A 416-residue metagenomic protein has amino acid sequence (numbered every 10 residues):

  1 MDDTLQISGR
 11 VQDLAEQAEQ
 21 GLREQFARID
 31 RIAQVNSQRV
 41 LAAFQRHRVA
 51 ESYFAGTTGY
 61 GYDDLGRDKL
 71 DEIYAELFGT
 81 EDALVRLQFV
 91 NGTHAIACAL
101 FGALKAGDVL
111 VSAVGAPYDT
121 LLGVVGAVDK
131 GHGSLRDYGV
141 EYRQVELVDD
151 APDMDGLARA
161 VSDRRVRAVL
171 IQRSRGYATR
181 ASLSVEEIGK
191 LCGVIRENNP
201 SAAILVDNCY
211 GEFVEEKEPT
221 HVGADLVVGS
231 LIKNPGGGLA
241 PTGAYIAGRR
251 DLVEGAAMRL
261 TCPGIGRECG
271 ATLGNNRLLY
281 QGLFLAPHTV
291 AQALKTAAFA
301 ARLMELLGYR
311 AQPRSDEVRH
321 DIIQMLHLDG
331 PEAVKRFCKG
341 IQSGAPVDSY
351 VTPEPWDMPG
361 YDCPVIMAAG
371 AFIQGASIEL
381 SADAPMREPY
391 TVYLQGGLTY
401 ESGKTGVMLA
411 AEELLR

Functional and structural regions predicted by a protein language model:
T4-F26, D30, V40-R46, A50-Y53 (+8 more regions): Conserved PLP-enzyme active-site core in the AAT-like
A33-S37: Acidic, PIN/NYN-like endoribonuclease modules and their adjacent C-terminal/linker elements
T57, L84-Q88, I322-H327: Short glycine-rich or small-residue beta-strand-to-loop segments that form or flank ligand, phosphate, metal/Fe-S
E81-Q88, V347-V351: Short, well-structured beta-strand/strand-turn elements
Q88-V90, A271-L273, R319, P355-M358: Short linear loop/turn motifs
E305-R416: Conserved C-terminal alpha-helix-loop-beta "cap" of PLP-dependent enzymes that closes/shapes the active-site mouth
